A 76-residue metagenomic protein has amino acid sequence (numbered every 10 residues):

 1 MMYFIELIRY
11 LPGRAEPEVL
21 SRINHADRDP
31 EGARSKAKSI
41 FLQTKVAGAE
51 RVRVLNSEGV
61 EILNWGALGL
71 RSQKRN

Functional and structural regions predicted by a protein language model:
M1-L20: Short aromatic-glycine-(Arg/Gly/Cys) micro-motifs in beta-strand/loop hairpins
I5, A37, V52-V54: Hydrophobic beta-strand residues in large extracellular and virion-surface proteins
I8, D29-E31, V52, L63: Intrinsically disordered, low-complexity regions of eukaryotic proteins
Y10-P12, R28, S57: Generic structural motif
E18-P30: A short, exposed loop/beta-hairpin motif centered on an aromatic-Gly-Thr core
R28-V46: A short, charged, amphipathic alpha-helix used as a generic interaction element across diverse proteins
L42-N76: Short, mixed-charge low-complexity intrinsically disordered segments
